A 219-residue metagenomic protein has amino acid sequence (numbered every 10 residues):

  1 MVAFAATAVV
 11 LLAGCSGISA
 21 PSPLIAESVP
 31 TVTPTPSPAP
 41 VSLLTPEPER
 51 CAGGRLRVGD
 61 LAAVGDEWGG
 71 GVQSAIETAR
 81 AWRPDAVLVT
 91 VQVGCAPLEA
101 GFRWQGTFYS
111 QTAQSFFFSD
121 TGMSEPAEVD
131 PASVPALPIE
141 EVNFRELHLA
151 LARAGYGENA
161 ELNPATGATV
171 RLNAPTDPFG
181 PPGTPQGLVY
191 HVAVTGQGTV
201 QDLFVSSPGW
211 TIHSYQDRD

Functional and structural regions predicted by a protein language model:
M1-A13: Sec-dependent bacterial lipoprotein signal peptides
C15-D219: Long, terminal "pre-/pro-" and other extracytoplasmic accessory regions that lie outside the mature folded/catalytic
